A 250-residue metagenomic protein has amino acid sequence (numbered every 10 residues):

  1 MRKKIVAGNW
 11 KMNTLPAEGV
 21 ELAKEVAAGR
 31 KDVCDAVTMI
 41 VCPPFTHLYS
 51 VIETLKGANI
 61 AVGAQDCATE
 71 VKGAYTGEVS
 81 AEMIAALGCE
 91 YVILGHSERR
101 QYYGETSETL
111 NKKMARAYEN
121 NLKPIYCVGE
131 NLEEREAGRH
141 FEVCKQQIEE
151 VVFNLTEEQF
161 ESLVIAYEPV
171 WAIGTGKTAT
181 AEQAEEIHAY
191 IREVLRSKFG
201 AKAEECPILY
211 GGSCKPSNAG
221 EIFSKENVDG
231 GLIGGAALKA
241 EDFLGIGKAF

Functional and structural regions predicted by a protein language model:
M1-F250: Active-site loop-to-helix "anion-binding N-cap" substructures in soluble metabolic enzymes
